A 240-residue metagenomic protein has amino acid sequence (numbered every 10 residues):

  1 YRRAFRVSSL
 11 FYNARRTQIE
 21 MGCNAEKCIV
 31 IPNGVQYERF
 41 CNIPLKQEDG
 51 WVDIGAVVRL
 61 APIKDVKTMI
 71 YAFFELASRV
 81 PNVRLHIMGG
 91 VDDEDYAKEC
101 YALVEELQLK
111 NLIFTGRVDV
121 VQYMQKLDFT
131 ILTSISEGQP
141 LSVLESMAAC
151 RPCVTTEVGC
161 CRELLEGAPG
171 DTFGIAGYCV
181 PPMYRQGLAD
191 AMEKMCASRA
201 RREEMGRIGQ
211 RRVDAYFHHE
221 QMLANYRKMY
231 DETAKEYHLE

Functional and structural regions predicted by a protein language model:
N13, G34: Carbohydrate-associated surface elements
V35, V57, R84-K98: Glycosyltransferase donor-sugar binding loop
K46-K64, I70-F73, H86: Conserved donor-binding/catalytic core segment of Leloir-type glycosyltransferases
K98-R117: Nucleotide-activated donor-binding/catalytic signature segment of Leloir-type glycosyltransferases, i.e., the conserved
I135: Aromatic "clamp/platform" in nucleotide-sugar-dependent glycosyltransferases that forms part of the donor/acceptor
P152-T155, G159-E166: Short hydrophobic beta-strand element within catalytic cores of glycosyltransferases and related nucleotide-activated
G167-R185, K194-R199: Conserved acidic donor-binding segment of nucleotide-sugar-dependent glycosyltransferases
G187, K194, R201-A215, M222-K228: A short, well-ordered alpha-helix in the C-terminal region of glycosyltransferases
